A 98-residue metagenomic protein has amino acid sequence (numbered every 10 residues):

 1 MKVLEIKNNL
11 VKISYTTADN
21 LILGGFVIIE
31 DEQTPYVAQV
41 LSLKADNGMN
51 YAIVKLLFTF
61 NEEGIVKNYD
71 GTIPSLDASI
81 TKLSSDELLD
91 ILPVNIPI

Functional and structural regions predicted by a protein language model:
M1-I98: Basic- and hydrophobic-enriched, low-structure N-terminal and domain-boundary segments that flank ATP-binding catalytic
